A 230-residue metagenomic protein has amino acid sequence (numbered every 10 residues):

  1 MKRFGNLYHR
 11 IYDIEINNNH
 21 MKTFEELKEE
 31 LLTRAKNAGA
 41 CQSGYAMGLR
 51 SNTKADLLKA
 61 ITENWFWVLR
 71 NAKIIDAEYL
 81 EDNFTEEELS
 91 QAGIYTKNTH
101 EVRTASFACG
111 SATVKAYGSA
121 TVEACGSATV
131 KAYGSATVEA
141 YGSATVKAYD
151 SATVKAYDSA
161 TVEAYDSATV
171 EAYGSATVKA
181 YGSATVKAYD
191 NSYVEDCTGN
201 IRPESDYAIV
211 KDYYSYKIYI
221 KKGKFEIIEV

Functional and structural regions predicted by a protein language model:
R3-Y133, E139-Y141, K147-D150, K155-D158 (+1 more regions): Short, glycine-biased loop/turn motifs at secondary-structure junctions and in low-complexity Ser/Thr/Pro-rich termini
